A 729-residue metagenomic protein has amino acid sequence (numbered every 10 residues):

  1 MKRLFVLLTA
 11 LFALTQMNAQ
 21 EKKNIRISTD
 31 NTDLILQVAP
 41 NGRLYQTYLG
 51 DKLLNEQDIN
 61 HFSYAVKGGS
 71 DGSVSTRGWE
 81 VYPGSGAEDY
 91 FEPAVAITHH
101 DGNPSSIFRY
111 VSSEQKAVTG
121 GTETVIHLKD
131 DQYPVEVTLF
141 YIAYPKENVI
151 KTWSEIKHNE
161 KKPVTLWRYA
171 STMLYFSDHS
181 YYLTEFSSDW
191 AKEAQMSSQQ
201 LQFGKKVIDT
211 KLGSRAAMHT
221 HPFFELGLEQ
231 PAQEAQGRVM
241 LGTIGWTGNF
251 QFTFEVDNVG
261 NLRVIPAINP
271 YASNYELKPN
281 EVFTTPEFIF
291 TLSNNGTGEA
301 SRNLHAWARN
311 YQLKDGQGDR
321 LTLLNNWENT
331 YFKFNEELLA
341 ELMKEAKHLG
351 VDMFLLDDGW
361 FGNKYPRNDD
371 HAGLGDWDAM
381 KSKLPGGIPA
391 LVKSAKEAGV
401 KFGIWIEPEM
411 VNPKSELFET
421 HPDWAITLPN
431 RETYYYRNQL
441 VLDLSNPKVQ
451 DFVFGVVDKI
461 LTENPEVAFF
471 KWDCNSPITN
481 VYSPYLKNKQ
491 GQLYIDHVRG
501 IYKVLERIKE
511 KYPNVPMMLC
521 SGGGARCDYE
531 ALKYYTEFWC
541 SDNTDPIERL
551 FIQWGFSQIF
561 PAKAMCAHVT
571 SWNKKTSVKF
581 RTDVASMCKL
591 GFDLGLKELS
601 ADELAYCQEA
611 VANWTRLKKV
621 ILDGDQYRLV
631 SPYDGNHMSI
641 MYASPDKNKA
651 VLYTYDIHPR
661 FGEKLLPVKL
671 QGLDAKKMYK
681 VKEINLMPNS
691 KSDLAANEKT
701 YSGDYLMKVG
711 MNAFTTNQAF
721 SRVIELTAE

Functional and structural regions predicted by a protein language model:
M1-K22: Bacterial Sec-dependent N-terminal signal peptides
E21-I35, L44-E255, Y271, M678-S690: Polysaccharide-binding surfaces and accessory modules of carbohydrate-active proteins
N31, F224-L226, E234, S631-A675: Carbohydrate-binding surface patches
G86-F108, P231, Q236-N249, T291-L313 (+4 more regions): Glycine-rich, aromatic-flanked loop segments that form ligand/cofactor-binding clefts across common enzyme folds
N103-F108, Y275-N294, A719-L726: Short Pro-Gly-centered flexible turn/kink motifs
D315-G455, N464, F469: Aromatic-lined carbohydrate-binding/catalytic grooves of carbohydrate-active enzymes
P385-G387, E419-H421, A425-K579, K589-L594 (+1 more regions): Active-site neighborhood of glycoside hydrolase catalytic domains
H658-E729: C-terminal beta-sandwich/jelly-roll accessory domains of carbohydrate-active enzymes
